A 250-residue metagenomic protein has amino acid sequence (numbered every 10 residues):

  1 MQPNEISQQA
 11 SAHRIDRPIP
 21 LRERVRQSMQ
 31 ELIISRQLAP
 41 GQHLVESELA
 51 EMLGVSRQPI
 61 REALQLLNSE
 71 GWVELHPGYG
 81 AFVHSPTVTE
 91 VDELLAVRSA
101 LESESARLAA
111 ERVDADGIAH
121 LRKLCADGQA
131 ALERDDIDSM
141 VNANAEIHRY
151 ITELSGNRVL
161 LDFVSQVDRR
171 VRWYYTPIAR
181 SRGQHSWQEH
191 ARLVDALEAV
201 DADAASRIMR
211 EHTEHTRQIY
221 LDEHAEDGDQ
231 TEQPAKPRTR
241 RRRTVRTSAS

Functional and structural regions predicted by a protein language model:
M1-E111, Q218-S250: Short linear motifs at protein or domain termini
P20, I118-A119, S181-Q184: Short helix-capping and inter-helix turn/linker motifs at the boundaries of alpha-helical repeat units
I33, A109, L132-E133, L197: Hydrophobic residues in alpha-helical segments
I34-S35, G156, E198-A199: Residues at helix-coil transition
Q37, W72, D136, D201-A202: Residue-level recognition of short, well-ordered coil/turn positions that link secondary-structure elements
N68-E74, R169, R182-Q184: Mobile beta-alpha loop/short-helix "lid" or hinge segments that flank ligand
L94, R98, A115-P177, W187-A196 (+1 more regions): Conserved amphipathic alpha-helical segments that form helical-bundle/coiled-coil interaction surfaces
R180-S250: C-terminal regulatory/effector modules of DNA-binding transcriptional regulators
